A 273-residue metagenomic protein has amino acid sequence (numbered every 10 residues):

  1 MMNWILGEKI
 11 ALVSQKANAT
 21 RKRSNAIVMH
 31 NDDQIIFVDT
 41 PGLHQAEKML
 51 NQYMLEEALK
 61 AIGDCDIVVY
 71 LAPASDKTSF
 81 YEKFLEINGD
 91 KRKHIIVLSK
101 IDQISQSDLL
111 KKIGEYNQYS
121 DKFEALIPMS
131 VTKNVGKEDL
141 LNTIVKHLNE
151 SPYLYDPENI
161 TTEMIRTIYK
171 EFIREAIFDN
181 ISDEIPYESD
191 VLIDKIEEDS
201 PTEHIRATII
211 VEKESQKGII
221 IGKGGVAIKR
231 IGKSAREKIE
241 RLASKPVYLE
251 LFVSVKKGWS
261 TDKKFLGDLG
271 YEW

Functional and structural regions predicted by a protein language model:
M1-G63, I67, A72, T208-V211 (+1 more regions): Conserved G1/Walker A P-loop phosphate-binding module
W4, E8, I27-N31, A61 (+9 more regions): Conserved, well-folded catalytic cores of nucleic-acid-processing and energy-transducing macromolecular machines
A17, N51, Y81-E82, L109-L110 (+3 more regions): Conserved strand-to-helix beginnings and helix N-cap segments that scaffold or border functional pockets
A17-A19, P41-H44, A74-T78, I101-I104 (+5 more regions): Conserved nucleotide-binding/hydrolysis micro-motifs of P-loop NTPases
N18-R21, Q52-L55, I62, T78 (+6 more regions): Amphipathic alpha-helical transducer elements in NTP-driven molecular machines
V28-V38, Q52-L126, E197-T202: Conserved C-terminal guanine-recognition region of P-loop GTPase G domains, centered on the G4
R92-I95, D102-I165: Canonical P-loop GTPase G-domain recognition
I165-W273: P-loop NTP-binding site
